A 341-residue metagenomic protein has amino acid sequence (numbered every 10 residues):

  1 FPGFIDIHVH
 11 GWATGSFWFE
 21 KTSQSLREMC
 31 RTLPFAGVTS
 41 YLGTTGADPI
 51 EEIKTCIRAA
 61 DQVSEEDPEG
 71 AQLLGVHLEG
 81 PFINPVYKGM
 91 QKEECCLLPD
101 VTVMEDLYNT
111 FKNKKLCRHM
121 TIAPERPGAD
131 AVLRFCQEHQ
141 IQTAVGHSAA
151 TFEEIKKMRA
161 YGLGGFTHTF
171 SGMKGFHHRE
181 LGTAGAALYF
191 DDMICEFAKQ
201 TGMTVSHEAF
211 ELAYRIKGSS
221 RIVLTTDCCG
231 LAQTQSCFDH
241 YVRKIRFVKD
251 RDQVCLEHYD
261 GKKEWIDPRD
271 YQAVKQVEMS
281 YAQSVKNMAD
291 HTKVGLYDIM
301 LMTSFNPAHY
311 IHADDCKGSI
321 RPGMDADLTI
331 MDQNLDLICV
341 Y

Functional and structural regions predicted by a protein language model:
F1-T55: Metal-associated gating/positioning segment near the N- to mid-region
I5, T167, T226-D227, A326 (+1 more regions): Active-site flanking residues adjacent to catalytic metal/cofactor-binding acidic residues
G11-Q24, Q91-L98, Q142-G146: Active-site mouth loops of central-metabolism enzymes
S23-S25, C56-A60, H178-A184: Charged helix-capping and loop-helix junction motifs
L33, L78, C136, F166 (+3 more regions): Conserved, mostly hydrophobic/aromatic
N84-N109: Conserved phosphate-binding/catalytic loop of the ribokinase/pfkB sugar-kinase fold
Y108-S236: Active-site core of metal-dependent hydrolases
A186-C195, R215-T226, A232-M324, L328: His/Asp/Glu-enriched, well-ordered alpha-helical/loop segment that forms or immediately abuts the divalent-metal
